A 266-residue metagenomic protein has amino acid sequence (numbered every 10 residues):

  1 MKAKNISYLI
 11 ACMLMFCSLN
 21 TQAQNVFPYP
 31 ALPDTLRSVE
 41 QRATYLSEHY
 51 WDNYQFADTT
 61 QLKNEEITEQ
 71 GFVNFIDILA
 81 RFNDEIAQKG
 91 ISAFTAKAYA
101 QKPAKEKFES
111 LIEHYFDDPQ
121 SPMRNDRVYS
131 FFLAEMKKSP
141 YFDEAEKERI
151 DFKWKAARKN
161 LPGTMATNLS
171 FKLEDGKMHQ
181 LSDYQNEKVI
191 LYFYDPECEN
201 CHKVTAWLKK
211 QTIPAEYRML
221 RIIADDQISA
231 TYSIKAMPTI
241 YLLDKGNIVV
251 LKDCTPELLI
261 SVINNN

Functional and structural regions predicted by a protein language model:
M1-V26: Bacterial Sec-dependent N-terminal signal peptides
A23-N168, L173: Oxidative protein folding and maturation machinery
L173, L243-D244: Short, acidic, Ser/Thr-enriched surface-loop or helix-capping motifs
K177-A206: Short active-site neighborhood of thiol/selenol oxidoreductases, capturing the structured segment around
N200-P214, P256: Typically the conserved alpha-helix immediately C-terminal to a functionally engaged Cys/Sec in thioredoxin-like
A215-Q227: Thiol-based oxidoreductase modules, predominantly thioredoxin-like and allied folds used for disulfide exchange
Y232-Y241: Structural micro-motif
K245-N266: Non-catalytic, surface beta->alpha helical segment in thiol-disulfide oxidoreductase systems
